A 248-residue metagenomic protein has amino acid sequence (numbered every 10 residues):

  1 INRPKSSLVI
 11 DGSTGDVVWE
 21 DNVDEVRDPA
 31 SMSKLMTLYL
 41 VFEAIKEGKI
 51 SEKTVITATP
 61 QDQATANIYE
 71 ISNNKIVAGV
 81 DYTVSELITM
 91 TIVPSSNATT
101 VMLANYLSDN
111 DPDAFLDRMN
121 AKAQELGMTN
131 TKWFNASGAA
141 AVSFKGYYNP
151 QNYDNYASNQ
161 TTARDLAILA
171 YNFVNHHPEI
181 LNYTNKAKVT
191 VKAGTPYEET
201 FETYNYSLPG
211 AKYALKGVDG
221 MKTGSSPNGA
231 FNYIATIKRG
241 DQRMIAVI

Functional and structural regions predicted by a protein language model:
I1-A163, V174: Active-site-adjacent loops and short helices of periplasmic peptidoglycan-processing enzymes
N2, S108-I248: Penicillin-recognizing serine hydrolase domain
